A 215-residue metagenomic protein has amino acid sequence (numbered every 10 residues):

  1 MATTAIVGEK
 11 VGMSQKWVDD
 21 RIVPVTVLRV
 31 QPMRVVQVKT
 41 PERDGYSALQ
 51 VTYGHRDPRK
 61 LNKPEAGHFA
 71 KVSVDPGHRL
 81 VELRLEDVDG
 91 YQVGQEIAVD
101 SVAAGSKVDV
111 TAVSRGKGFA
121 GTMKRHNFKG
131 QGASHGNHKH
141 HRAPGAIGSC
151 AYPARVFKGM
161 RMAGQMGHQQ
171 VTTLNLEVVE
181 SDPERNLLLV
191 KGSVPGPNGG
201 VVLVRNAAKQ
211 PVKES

Functional and structural regions predicted by a protein language model:
M1-S215: Extended basic (Lys/Arg/His-rich) segments that typically form rRNA-contacting surfaces in ribosomal proteins
